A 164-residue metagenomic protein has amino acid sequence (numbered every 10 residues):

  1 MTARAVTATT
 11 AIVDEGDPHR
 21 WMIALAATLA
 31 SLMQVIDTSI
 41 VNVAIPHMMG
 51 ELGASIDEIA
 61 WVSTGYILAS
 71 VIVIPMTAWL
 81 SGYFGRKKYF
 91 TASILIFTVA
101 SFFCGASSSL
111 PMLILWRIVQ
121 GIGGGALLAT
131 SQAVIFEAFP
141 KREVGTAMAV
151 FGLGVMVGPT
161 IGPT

Functional and structural regions predicted by a protein language model:
T2-T164: Transmembrane-helix bundle of Major Facilitator Superfamily
